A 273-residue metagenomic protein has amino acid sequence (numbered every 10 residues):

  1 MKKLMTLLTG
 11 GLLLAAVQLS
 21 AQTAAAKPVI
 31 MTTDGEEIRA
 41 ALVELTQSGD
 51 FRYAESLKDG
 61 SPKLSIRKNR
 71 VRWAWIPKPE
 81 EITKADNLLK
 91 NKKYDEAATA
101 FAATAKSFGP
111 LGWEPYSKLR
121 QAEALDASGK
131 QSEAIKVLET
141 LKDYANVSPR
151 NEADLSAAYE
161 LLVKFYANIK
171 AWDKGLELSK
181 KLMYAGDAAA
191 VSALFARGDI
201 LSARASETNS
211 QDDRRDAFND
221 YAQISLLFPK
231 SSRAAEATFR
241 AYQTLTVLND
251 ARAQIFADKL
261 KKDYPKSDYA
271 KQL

Functional and structural regions predicted by a protein language model:
M1-T9: Bacterial N-terminal signal peptides that target proteins for export
K3-L4, L19, T23: Intrinsic disorder/low-complexity segments enriched in polar/small residues
L8-A16: Bacterial N-terminal signal peptides
A21-S148, A153, A157-I169, D173 (+9 more regions): Compositionally biased alpha-helical segments
D212-R215, A235, F239, L245-L273: Terminal, low-structured helical/coil segments at or just beyond the last alpha-helical repeat
L227-K230, K266: Amphipathic alpha-helical interaction surfaces
